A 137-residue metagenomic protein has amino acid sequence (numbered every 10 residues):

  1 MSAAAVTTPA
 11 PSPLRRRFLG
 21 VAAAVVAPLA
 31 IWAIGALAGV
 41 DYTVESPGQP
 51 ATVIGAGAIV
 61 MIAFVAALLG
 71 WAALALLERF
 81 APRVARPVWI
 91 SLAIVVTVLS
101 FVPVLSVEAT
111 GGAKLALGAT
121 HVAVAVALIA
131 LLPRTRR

Functional and structural regions predicted by a protein language model:
T8-L14, A72-W89, I129-R137: Cytoplasmic membrane-interface segments at the C-terminal ends of transmembrane helices
P11-G35: N-terminal signal-anchor transmembrane alpha helix
R17-A22, V60-F64, I90-I94, L115-A119: Hydrophobic alpha-helical transmembrane segments
L19-V21, L29, A123-R137: Membrane-water interface at the C-terminal end of transmembrane alpha helices
A27-I54: Hydrophobic transmembrane helix segments
L29, V95-L105: Aromatic-anchored segments of alpha-helical transmembrane domains
T52-A67: Interfacial helix-start motif at the membrane-water boundary
V102-A116: Membrane-helix boundary connector in multi-pass membrane proteins
